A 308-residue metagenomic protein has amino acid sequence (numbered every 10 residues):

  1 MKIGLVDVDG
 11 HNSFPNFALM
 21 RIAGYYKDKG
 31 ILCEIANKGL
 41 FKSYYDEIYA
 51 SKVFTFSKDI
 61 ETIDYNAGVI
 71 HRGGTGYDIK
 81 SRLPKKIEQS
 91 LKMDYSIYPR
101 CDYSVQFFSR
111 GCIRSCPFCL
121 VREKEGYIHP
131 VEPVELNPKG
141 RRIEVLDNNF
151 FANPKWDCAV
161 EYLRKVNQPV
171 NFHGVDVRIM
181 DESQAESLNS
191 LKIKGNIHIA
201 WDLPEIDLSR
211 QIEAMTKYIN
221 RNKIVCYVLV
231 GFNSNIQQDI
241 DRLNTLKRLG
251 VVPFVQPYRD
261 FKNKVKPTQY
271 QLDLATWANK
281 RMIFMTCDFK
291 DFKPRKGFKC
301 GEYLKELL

Functional and structural regions predicted by a protein language model:
M1-G4, L32, D102, S115 (+1 more regions): Residues that mark the start of a beta-strand
M1-V69, Y77-D78: A short, structured N-terminal alpha-helical element that caps or precedes a catalytic domain
L5-H11, Y49-V53, L120-M215, K223-F232 (+1 more regions): Core AdoMet radical
A18, P99-K139: Canonical Radical SAM [4Fe-4S] cluster-binding loop centered on the CxxxCxxC motif and its immediate flanking residues
I22, D59-N66, A159, Q184-S187 (+2 more regions): A general structural detector for well-ordered alpha-helical segments in enzyme core domains, enriched
K27, R164, N244-K247: Anion (oxyanion) recognition and catalysis
V69-S96: Ser/Thr/Gly-rich flexible loops in soluble cytosolic domains mediating phosphotransfer, phosphorylation
N196, E205-L308: A structural motif corresponding to the C-terminal lobe/cap of the Radical SAM core domain
